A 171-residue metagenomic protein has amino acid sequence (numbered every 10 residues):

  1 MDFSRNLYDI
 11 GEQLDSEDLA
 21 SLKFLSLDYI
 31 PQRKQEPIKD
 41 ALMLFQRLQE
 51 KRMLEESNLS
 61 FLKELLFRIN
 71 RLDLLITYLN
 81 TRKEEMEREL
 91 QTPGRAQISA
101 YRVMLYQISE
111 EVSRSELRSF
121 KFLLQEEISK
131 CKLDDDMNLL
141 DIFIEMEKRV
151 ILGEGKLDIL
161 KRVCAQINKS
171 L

Functional and structural regions predicted by a protein language model:
M1-F3: Plant-biased recognition of short, low-complexity, intrinsically disordered N-terminal tails
N6-I10, S21-L171: Alpha-helical death-domain superfamily interaction modules
